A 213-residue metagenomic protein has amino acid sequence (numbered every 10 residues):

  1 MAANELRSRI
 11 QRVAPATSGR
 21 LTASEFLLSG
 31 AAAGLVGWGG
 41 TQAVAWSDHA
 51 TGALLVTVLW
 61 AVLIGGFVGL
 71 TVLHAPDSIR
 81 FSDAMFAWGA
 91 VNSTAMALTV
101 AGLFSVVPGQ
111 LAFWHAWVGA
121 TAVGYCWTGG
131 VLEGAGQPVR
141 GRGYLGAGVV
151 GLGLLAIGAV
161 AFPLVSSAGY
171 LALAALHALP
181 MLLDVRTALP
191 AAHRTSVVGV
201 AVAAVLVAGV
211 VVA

Functional and structural regions predicted by a protein language model:
M1-S8, A31-G39, A45, T128-A135 (+2 more regions): Polar low-complexity intrinsically disordered regions
M1-S93: N-terminal topogenic module of multi-pass integral membrane proteins
V36-G39, T57-V72, S93-A101, G148-A161 (+2 more regions): Hydrophobic core of alpha-helical transmembrane segments in multi-pass integral membrane proteins
T41-V58, V100-A116, A159-A172, L189-H193 (+1 more regions): Membrane-helix interface and helix-disruption motif detector
L59-G66, W114-W127, A174-L179: Generic alpha-helical transmembrane segments
G66-A84, C126-G136, L179-A191: C-terminal ends of transmembrane helices
T94-I157: Membrane-proximal helix-loop-helix units in multi-pass membrane proteins
A135-A213: Terminal transmembrane helical module of multi-pass membrane proteins
